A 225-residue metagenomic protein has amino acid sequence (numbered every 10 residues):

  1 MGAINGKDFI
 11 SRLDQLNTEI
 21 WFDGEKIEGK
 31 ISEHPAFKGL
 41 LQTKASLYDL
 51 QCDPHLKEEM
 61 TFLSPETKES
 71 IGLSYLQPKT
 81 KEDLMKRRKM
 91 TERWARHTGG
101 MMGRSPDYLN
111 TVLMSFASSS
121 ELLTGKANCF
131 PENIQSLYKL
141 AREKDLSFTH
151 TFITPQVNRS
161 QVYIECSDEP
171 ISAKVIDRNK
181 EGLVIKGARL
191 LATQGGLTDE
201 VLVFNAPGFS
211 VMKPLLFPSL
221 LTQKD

Functional and structural regions predicted by a protein language model:
M1-L47: N-terminal-proximal low-complexity accessory segments that begin disordered and transition into the first
T18-E28, V175-I176, E181-I185, R189-L190: Active-site and channel-lining beta-strand-loop segments that bind or position nucleotide-derived/phosphorylated
W21, T149, V175, V184 (+2 more regions): Structured core elements
E28-G29, Q156-S160, L191-T193, F209-V211: Flexible loop/turn segments at secondary-structure boundaries
Q42-K57, F217-L221: Acidic, aromatic-enriched beta-alpha/helix-loop junctions
L50-F148: Internal helix-loop-helix
A117-G182, K186: Gly/Pro-rich turn-and-neighbor structural signature
A188, A192-D225: A short core secondary-structure module
